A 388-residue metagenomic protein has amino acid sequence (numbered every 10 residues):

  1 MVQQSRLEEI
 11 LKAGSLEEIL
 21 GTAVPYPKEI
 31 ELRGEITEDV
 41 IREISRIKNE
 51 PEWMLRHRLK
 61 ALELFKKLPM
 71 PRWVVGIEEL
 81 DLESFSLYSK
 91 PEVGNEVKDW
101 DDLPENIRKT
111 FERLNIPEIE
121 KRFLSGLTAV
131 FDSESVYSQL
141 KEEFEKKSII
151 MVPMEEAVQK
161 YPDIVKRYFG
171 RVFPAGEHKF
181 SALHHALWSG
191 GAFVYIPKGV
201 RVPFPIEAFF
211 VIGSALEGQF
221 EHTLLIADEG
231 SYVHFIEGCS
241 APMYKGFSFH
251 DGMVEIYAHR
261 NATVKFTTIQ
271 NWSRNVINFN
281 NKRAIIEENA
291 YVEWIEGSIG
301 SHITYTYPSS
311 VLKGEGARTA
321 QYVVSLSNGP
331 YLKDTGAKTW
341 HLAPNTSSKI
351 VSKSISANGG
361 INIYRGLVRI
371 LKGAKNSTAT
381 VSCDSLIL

Functional and structural regions predicted by a protein language model:
M1-E221, D228-E229, G238-C239, L388: N-terminal leader/transition segments
I47, Y137-L388: Conserved beta-strand/loop scaffold segments within soluble protein domains that form the structured core and edges
